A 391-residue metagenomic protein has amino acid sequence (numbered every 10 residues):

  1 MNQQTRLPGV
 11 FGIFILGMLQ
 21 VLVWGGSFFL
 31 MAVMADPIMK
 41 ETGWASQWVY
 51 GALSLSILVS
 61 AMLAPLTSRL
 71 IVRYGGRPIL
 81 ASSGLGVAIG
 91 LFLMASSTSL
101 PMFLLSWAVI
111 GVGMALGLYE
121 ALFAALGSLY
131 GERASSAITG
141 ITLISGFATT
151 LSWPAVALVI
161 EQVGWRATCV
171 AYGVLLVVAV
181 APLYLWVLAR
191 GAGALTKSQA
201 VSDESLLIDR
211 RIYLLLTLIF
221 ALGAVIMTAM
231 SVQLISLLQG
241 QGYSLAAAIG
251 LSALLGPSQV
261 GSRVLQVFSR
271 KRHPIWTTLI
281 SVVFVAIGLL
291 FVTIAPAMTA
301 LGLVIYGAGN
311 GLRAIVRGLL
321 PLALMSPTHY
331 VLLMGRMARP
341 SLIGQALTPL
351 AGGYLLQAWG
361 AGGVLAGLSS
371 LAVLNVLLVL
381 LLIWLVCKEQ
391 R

Functional and structural regions predicted by a protein language model:
V21, P101-G117, A221, T299-L312: Hydrophobic core of transmembrane alpha-helices in multi-pass small-molecule transporters, especially MFS/SLC-type
M31-A35, D209-Q266: Extracytoplasmic gate region of multi-pass secondary transporters
I38, L116-Y130, L312-M325: Intracellular juxtamembrane helix-capping segments at the cytosolic ends of symmetry-related transmembrane helices
M62-L100: Conserved MFS/SLC helix-loop-helix module at the cytosolic interface between two early adjacent transmembrane helices
L63-G75, S262-P274, L356: Helix-to-loop junctions at the C-terminal end of transmembrane segments in multipass secondary transporters
I141-G191: Helix-loop-helix hairpin linking two adjacent transmembrane segments in secondary transporters
L255, Q259, R272-L320: C-terminal transmembrane helical hairpin of 12-TM major facilitator-type secondary transporters
T328-A361: A late C-terminal transmembrane helix in Major Facilitator Superfamily
